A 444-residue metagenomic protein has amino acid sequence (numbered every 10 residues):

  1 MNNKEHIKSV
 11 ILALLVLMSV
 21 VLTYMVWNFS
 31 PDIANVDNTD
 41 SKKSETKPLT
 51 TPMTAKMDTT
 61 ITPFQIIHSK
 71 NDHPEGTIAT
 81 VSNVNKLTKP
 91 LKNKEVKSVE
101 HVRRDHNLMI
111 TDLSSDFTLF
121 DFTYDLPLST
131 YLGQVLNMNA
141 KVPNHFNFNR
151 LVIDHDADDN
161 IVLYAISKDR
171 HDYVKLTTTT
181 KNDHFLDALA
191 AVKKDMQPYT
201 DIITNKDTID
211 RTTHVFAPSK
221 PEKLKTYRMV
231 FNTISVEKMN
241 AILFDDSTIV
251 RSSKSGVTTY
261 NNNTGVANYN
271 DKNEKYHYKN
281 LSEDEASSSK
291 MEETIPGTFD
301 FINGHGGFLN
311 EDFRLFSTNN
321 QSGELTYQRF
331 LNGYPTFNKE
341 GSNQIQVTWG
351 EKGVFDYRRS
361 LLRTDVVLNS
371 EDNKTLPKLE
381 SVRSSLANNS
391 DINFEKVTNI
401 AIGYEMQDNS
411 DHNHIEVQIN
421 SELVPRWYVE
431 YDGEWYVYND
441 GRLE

Functional and structural regions predicted by a protein language model:
M1-I7: Short, Lys/Arg-rich N-terminal segment immediately upstream of the first membrane anchor
K8-V26: Hydrophobic membrane-insertion alpha-helices, especially the h-region of bacterial N-terminal signal peptides
Y24-K290: Preferential activation on post-signal-peptide N-terminal prodomains/segments of secreted or lumenal proteins
K70-E75, W349-E351, E395: Non-catalytic terminal regions of proteins
N83, E95, E283-S322, N369-I415: Short, non-transmembrane alpha-helical segments in secretory-pathway proteins
E237-Y276, F308-G353, R358-S360, I402-W435: Exposed beta-strand-loop-beta-strand "reactive/processing" segments of non-cytosolic proteins
K352-P377: Short helix-loop boundary/capping segments
L423, R442-E444: Extended, non-globular interaction scaffolds
